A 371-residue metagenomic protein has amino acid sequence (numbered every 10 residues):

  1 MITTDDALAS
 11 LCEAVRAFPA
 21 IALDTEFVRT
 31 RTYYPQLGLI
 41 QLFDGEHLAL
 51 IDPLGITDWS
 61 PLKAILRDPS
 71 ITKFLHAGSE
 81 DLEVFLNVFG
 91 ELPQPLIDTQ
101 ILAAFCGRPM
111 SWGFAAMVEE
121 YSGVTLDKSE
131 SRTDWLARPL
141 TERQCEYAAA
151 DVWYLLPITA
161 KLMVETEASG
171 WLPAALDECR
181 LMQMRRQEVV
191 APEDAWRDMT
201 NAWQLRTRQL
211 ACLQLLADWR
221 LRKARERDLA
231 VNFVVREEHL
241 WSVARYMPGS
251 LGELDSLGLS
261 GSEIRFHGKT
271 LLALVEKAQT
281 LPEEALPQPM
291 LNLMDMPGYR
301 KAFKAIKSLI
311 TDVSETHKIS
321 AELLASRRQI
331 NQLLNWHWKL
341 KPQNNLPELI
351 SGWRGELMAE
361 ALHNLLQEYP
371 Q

Functional and structural regions predicted by a protein language model:
I2-A7, R16-L23, V28-E165: Conserved DEDDh/DEDDy metal-dependent 3′-5′ exonuclease domain
E142, L162-Q371: Accessory DNA-binding and partner-docking regions appended to nucleic-acid-acting proteins, especially the terminal
